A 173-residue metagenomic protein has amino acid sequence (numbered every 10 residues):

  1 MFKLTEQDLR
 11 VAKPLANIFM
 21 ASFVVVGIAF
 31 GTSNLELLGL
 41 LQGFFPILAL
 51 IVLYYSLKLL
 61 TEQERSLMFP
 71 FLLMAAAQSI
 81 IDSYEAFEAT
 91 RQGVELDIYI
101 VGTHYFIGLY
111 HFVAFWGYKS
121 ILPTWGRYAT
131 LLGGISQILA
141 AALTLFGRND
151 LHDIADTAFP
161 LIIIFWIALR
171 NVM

Functional and structural regions predicted by a protein language model:
M1-M173: Hydrophobic, aromatic-enriched alpha-helical segments typical of multi-pass transmembrane helices
